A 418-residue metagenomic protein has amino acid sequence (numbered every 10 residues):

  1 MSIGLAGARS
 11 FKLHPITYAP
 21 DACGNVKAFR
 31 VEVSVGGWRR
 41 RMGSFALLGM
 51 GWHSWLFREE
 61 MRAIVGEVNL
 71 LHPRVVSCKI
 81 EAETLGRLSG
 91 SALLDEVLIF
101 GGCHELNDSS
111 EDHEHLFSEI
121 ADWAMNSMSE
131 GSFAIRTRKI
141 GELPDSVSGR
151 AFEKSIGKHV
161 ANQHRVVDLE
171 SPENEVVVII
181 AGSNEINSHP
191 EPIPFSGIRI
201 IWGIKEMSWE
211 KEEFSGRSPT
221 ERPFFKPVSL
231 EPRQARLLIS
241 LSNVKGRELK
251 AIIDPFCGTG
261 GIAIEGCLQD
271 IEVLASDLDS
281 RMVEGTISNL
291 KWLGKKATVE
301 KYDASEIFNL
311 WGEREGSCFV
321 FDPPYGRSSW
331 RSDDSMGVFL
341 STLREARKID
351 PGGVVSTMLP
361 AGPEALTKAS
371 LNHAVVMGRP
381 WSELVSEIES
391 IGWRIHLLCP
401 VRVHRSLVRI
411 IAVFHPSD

Functional and structural regions predicted by a protein language model:
Y18, F29-L94, S110, G141-V147 (+2 more regions): Class I S-adenosyl-L-methionine-dependent methyltransferase catalytic core
C78-N126: Conserved AdoMet
S129-S132, L249: Phosphate-coordination loops involved in phosphoryl transfer and adenosine-cofactor binding
L143-V166: Short, hydrophobic/π-rich interface segment
V166-N174: Interaction modules related to DNA damage response and DNA replication/repair
